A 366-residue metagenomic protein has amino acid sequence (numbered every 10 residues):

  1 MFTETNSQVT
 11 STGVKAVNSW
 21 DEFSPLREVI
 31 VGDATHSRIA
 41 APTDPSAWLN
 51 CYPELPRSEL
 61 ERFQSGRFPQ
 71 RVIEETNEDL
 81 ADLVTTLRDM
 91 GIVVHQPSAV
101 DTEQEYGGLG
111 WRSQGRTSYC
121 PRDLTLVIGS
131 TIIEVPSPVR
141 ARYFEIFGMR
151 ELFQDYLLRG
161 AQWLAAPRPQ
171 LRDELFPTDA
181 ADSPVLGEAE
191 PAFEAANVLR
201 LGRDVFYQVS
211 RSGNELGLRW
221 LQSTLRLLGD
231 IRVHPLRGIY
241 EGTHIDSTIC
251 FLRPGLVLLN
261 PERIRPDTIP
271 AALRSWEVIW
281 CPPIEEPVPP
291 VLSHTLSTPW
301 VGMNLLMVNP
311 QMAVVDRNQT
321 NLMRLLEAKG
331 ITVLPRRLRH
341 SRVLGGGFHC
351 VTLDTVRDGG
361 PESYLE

Functional and structural regions predicted by a protein language model:
M1-E366: The feature marks the mature, well-folded catalytic cores of soluble enzymes
